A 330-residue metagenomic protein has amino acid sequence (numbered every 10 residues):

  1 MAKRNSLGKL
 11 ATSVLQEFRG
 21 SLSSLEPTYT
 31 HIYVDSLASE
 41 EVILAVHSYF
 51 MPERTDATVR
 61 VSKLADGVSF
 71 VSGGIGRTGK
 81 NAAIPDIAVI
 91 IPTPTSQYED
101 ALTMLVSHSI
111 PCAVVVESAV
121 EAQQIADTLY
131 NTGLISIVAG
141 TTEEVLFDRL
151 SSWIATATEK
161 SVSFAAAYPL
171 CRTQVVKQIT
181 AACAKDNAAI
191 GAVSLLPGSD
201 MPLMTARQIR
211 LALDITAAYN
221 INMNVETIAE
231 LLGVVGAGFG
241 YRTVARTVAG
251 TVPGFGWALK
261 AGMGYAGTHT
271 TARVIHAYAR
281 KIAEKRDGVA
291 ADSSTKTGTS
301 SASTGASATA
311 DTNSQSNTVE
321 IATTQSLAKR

Functional and structural regions predicted by a protein language model:
R4-V59: Conserved G1/Walker A P-loop phosphate-binding module
P52-N81, I91: Switch I (G2) and immediately adjacent beta-strands of P-loop GTPase domains
I75-T132: Conserved C-terminal guanine-recognition region of P-loop GTPase G domains, centered on the G4
E121-V162: Canonical P-loop GTPase G-domain recognition
E159-V175, I179: Active-site helix-to-loop segments that bind/position phosphate- or nucleotide-bearing substrates and donors across
K177-T270: Membrane-inserting effector segments that mediate pore formation, membrane fusion, or transient membrane insertion
A272-S294, V319-K329: Hydrophobic alpha-helical transmembrane segments of membrane transport and translocation systems, primarily multi-pass
T299-R330: Long, low-complexity, intrinsically disordered segments
